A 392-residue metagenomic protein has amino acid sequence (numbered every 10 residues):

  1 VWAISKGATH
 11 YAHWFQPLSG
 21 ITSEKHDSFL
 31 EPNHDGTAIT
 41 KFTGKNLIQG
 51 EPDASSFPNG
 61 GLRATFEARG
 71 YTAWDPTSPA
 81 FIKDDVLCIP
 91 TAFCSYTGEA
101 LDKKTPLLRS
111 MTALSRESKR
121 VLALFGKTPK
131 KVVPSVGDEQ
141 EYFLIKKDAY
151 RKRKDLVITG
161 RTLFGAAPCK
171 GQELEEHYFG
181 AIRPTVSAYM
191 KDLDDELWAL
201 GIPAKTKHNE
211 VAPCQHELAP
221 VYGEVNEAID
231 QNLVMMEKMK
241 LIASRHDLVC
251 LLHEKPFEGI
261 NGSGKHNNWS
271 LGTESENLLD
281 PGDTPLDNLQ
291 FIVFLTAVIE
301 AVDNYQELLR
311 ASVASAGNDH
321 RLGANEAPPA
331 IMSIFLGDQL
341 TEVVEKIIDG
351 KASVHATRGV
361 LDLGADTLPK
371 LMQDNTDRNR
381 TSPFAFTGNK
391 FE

Functional and structural regions predicted by a protein language model:
V1-G44, I48-F66: Histidine/acidic residue-rich metal-binding segments in metalloenzymes
F15-P17, K45-N46, D148, E210 (+1 more regions): Active-site-proximal loop/turn and secondary-structure-junction residues that shape catalytic pockets, frequently
G70-L252, I260-E392: Glycine-rich, acidic/polar active-site loops that bind/position phosphate-bearing ligands
